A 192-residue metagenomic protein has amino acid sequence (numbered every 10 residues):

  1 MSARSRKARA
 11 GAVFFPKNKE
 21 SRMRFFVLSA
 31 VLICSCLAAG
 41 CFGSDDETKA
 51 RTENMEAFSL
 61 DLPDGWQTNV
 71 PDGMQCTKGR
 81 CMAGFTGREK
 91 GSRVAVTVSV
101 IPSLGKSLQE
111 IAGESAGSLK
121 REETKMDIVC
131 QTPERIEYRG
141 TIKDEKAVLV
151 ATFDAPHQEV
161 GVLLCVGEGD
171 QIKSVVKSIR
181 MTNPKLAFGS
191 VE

Functional and structural regions predicted by a protein language model:
S2-S5: Ser/Thr/Pro/Gly-rich low-complexity, intrinsically disordered segments
K7-R22: Short, Lys/Arg-enriched N-terminal segments with co-localized hydrophobic residues within the first ~10-30 amino acids
G11, D64-Q67, E159-E192: Surface-exposed amphipathic alpha-helical segments
F26-S35: Sec-dependent N-terminal signal peptides
L37-G40: C-terminal motif of bacterial Sec signal peptides marking the signal peptidase cleavage site
F42-S44: Bacterial signal peptide processing site
M55-C76: Proline-anchored loop/turn motifs at beta-strand termini and strand-loop-strand connectors
G73-G161, G167-G169: Conserved polar/disulfide-associated segments of primarily extracytoplasmic proteins
